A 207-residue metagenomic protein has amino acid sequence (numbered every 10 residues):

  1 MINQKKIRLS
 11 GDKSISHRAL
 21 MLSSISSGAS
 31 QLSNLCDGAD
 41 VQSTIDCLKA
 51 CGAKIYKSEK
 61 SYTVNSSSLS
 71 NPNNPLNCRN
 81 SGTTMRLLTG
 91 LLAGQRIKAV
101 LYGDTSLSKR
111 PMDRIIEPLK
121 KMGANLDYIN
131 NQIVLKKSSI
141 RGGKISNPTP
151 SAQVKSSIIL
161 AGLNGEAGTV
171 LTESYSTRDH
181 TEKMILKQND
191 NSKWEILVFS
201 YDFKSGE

Functional and structural regions predicted by a protein language model:
M1-E207: Structural preference for solvent-exposed beta-strand-turn elements and adjacent flexible terminal/loop segments within
